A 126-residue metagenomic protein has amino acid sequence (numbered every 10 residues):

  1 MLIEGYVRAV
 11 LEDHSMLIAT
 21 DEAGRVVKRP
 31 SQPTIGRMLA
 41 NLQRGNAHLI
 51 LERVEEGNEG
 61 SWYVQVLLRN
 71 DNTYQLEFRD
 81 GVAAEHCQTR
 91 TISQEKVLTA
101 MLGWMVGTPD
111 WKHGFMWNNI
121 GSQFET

Functional and structural regions predicted by a protein language model:
M1-H48, R53-T126: Acidic, proline/glycine-rich low-complexity IDRs
